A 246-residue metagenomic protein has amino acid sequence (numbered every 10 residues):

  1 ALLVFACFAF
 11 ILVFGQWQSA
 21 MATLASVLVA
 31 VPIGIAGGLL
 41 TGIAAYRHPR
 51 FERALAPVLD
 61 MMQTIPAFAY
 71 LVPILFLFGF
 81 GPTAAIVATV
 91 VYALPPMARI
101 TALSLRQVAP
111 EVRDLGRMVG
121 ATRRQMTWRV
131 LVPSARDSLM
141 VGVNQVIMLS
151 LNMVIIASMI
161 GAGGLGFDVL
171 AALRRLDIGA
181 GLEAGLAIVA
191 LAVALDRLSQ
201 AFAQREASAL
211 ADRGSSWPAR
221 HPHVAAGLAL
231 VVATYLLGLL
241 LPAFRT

Functional and structural regions predicted by a protein language model:
A1-A25, P32, Q200-T246: N-terminal, non-cleaved signal-anchor transmembrane helix
I11-W17, M21, V29-L59: Transmembrane-helix boundary motif in ABC transporter permease subunits
S26-A30, G34, G38, G42 (+5 more regions): Alpha-helical transmembrane segments in multi-pass membrane proteins
V29, Y46, L59-A93: Generic hydrophobic transmembrane alpha-helix motif, especially the helices
G37-T41, H48, E52-L55, A69 (+5 more regions): Membrane-embedded alpha-helices of multi-pass transport/permease systems
V91, R124-I156, G179, E183-A190: Transmembrane alpha-helices
M97-G142: Short cytoplasmic-facing helical segments at TM-TM junctions of multi-pass membrane proteins
L165-A201: Hydrophobic alpha-helical transmembrane segments of polytopic membrane proteins
